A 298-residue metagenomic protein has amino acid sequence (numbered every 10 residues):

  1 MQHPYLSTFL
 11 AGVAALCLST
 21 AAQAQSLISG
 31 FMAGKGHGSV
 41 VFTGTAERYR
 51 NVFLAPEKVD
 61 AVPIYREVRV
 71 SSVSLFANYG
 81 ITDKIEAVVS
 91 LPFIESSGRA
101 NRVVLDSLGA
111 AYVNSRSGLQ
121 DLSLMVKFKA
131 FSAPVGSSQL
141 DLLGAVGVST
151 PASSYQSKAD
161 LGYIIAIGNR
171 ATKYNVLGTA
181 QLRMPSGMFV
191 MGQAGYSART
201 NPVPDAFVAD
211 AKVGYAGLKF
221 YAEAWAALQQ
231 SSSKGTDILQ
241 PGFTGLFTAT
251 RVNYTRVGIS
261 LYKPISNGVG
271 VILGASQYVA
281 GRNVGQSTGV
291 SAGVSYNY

Functional and structural regions predicted by a protein language model:
I28-G36, K84, S132-D141, S186-G187 (+2 more regions): Short loop/turn motifs that connect adjacent beta-strands in outer-membrane beta-barrel proteins
A33, G44, Y79, L91 (+6 more regions): Residue-level signature of outer-membrane beta-barrel architecture
F42-R48, V89-F93, G144-T150, G192-Y196 (+4 more regions): Transmembrane beta-barrel strands of outer-membrane/channel proteins
A46-S72: Surface-exposed strand-loop-strand hairpins of Gram-negative outer-membrane beta-barrel proteins
N51-V59, R99-D106, S154-Y163, S197 (+3 more regions): Outer-membrane beta-barrel translocator domains and adjoining extracellular loop/strand segments of Gram-negative
F53, F207-Y298: Outer membrane beta-barrel transmembrane domains
R69-V73, R116-L124, L140, R170-Y174 (+4 more regions): Residues that define the transmembrane beta-barrel architecture of outer-membrane proteins
G98-A194, F243-T250: Outer-membrane pore/translocation modules
